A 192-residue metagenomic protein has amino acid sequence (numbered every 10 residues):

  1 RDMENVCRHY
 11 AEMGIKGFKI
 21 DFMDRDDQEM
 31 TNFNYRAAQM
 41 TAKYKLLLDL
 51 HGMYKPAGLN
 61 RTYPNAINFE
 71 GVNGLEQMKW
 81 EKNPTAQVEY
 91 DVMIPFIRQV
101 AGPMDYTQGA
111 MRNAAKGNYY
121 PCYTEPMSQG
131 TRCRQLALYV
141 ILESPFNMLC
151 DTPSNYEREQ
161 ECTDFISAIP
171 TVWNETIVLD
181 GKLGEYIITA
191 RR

Functional and structural regions predicted by a protein language model:
R1-M127, T131: Aromatic- and carboxylate-enriched substrate-binding clefts and catalytic-loop regions of carbohydrate-active enzymes
T41, A66-F69, Y106, L138-I141 (+2 more regions): Generic structural hydrophobic/aromatic packing signal, biased to beta-strands
Y44, Y139, S144-M148, I166-V172: Change "in soluble alpha/beta enzymes" to "in soluble alpha/beta proteins
N73, A110-R112, G117, L142 (+2 more regions): A generic structural micro-environment signature that highlights single residues at secondary-structure boundaries
F96-I97, A137, W173: Generic hydrophobic, helix-prone segments enriched in Leu/Val/Ile
P103, R134-Q135, E159-T163: Alpha-helix initiation and N-capping motif
K116-L142, N147, K182-G184, R191-R192: Long hydrophobic segments that form regular secondary structure
D151-R192: Glycan-recognition and catalytic regions of carbohydrate-active enzymes
